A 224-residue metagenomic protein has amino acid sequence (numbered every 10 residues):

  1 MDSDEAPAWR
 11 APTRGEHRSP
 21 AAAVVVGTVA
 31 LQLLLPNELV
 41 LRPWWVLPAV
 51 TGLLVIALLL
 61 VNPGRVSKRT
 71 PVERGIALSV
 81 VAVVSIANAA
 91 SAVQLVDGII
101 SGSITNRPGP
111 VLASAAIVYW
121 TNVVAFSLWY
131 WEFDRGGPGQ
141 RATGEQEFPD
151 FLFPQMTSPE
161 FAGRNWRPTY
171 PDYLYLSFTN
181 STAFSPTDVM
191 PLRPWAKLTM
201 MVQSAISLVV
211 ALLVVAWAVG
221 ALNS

Functional and structural regions predicted by a protein language model:
W9-A23: N-terminal membrane topogenic signal
P20, R42-L54: Structural signature of hydrophobic alpha-helical transmembrane segments
V29, A49-P63: Central hydrophobic cores of alpha-helical transmembrane segments in multi-pass inner-membrane proteins across all
Q32-W45, R65-V66: Short, hydrophobic transmembrane alpha-helix segments
T70-A82: Cytoplasmic-side transmembrane-helix entry/capping segments in multi-pass membrane proteins
S101-G136: Pore-domain transmembrane helices of cation channels
E132-V189: Membrane-proximal soluble regions of multi-pass membrane proteins
R167-S224: Pore domain of cation channels
